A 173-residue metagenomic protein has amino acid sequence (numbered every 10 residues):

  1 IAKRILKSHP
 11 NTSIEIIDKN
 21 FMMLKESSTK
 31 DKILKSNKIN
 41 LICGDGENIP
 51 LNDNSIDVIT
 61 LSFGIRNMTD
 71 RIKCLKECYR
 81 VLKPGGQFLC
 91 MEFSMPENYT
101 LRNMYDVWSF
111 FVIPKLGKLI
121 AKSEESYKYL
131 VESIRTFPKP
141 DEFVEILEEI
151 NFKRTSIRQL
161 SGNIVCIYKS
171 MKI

Functional and structural regions predicted by a protein language model:
I1, M91-I146, I150, S156: C-terminal alpha-helical "lid/dimerization" subdomain adjacent to the S-adenosyl-L-methionine
I1-N48: Class I SAM-dependent methyltransferase SAM/SAH-binding core
M22-M23, C74, E97: Conserved short alpha-helix immediately C-terminal to the canonical SAM/SAH-binding motif I of Rossmann-like
E47-I59: A short acidic, Gly/Pro-enriched loop at the edge of an enzyme's catalytic core that lines a small-molecule cofactor
D57-R71, S94: A short SAM/SAH-binding and catalytic strip from SAM-dependent methyltransferases
I72-Q87: A short glycine-rich, Lys/Arg-flanked "PGG" loop and its adjoining helix->strand segment in the class I
V144, I150-I173: Core SAM-dependent methyltransferase catalytic element
